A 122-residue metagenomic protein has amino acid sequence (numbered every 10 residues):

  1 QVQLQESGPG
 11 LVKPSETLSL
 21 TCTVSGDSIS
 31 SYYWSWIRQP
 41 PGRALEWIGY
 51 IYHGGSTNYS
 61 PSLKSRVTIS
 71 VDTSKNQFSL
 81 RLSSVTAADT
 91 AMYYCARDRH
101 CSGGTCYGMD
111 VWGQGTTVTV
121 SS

Functional and structural regions predicted by a protein language model:
Q1-S122: Extracellular domains of the immunoglobulin superfamily
